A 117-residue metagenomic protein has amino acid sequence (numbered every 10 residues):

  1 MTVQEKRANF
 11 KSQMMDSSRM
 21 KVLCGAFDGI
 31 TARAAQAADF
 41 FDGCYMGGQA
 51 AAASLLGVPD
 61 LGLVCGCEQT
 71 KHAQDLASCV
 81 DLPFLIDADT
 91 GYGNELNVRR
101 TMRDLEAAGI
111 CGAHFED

Functional and structural regions predicted by a protein language model:
M1-G25, G29-A37: N-terminal amphipathic alpha-helix/helix-capping segment at the start of soluble metabolic enzymes
R7, A32, T70-A77, M102: Generic structural signal for well-ordered alpha-helices, preferentially at hydrophobic/aromatic core positions
S17-M20, D39-D42, V80-L82, A108-C111: Short coil/turn connectors at secondary-structure junctions
V22-D28, C44-M46, F84-A88, A113-F115: Hydrophobic faces of well-ordered beta-strands that scaffold small-molecule active sites in alpha/beta enzyme cores
T31-A37, G93-D104: Catalytic cores of alpha/beta
A32, D42-E68, T90-E95, F115-D117: Glycine-rich, proline-tolerant flexible connector loops at the mouths of alpha/beta enzymes
P59-I86, A108: Alpha-helix-loop-beta-strand connector modules within alpha/beta enzyme cores
T101-D117: Hydrophobic alpha-helical segments and helix pairs
